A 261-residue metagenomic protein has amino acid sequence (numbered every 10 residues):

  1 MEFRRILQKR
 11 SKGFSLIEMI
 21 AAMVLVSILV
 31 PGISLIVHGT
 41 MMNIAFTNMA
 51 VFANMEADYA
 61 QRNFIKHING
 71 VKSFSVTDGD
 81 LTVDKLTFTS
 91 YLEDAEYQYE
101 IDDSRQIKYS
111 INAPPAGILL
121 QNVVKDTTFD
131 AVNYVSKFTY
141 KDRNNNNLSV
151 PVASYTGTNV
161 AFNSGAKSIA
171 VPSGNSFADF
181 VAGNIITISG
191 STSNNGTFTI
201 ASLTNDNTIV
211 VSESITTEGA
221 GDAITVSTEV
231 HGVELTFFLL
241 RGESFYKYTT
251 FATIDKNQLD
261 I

Functional and structural regions predicted by a protein language model:
F3-N69: Aliphatic-rich helix starts adjacent to a transmembrane/signal segment
F46, F52-M55, I68-E93: Short, glycine/small-hydrophobic-rich surface segments
N63, D94-Q98, P115-Q121, N195 (+1 more regions): Short, mixed charged/polar active-site loops that provide acid/base catalysis or chelate metal/phosphate cofactors
K72-L81, Q98-E100, T127-F129, A153-S164 (+1 more regions): Short, exposed beta-strand/loop patches in secreted or surface proteins that constitute
D80-S154: Type IV pilin-like appendage domain
S90-L92, T204, R241: A generic beta-sheet turn/junction motif
S136-S154, E213, G219-I261: Short linear sequence signals and composition-biased patches located at protein termini or domain-edge surfaces
V152-A182, T187-E229: Small/polar beta-strand repeat architecture
